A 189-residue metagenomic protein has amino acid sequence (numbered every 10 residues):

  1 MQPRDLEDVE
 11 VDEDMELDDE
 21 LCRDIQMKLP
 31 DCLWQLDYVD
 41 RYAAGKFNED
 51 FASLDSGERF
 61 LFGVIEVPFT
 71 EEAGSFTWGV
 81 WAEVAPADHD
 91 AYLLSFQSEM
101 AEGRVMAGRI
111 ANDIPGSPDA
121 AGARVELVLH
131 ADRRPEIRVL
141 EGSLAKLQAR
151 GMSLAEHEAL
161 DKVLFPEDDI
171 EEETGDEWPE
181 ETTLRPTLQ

Functional and structural regions predicted by a protein language model:
M1-T70: Basic, glycine-/proline-tolerant helical and adjacent loop/strand elements that line or dock onto nucleic-acid
P30, A85, S153-A155: Helix N-terminus capping/helix-initiation residues
D31, S75-W78, G175: Intrinsically disordered regions, especially transient/low-confidence alpha-helical propensity segments and coil-helix
L36, V80-E83, E180: Intrinsic disorder/low-complexity segments enriched in polar/charged and small flexible residues
D37-R41, G45, E72, D90 (+2 more regions): Generic alpha-helix signal with a bias toward terminal, lower-confidence helices and secondary-structure junctions
Y42, P86-H89, F165, E173: Amphipathic alpha-helical interaction segments
A52, E58-R59, G63-P118: Long, charge-rich C-terminal accessory regions
L94-Q189: C-terminal, charged low-complexity interaction regions
